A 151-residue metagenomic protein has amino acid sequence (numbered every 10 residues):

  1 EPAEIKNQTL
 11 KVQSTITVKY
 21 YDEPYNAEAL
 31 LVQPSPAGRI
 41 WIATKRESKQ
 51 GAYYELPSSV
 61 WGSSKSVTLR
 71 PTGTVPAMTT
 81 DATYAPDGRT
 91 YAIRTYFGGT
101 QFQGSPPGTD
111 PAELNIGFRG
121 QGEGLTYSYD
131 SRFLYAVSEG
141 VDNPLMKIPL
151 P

Functional and structural regions predicted by a protein language model:
E1-P151: Sequence/structural signature of beta-propeller domains
